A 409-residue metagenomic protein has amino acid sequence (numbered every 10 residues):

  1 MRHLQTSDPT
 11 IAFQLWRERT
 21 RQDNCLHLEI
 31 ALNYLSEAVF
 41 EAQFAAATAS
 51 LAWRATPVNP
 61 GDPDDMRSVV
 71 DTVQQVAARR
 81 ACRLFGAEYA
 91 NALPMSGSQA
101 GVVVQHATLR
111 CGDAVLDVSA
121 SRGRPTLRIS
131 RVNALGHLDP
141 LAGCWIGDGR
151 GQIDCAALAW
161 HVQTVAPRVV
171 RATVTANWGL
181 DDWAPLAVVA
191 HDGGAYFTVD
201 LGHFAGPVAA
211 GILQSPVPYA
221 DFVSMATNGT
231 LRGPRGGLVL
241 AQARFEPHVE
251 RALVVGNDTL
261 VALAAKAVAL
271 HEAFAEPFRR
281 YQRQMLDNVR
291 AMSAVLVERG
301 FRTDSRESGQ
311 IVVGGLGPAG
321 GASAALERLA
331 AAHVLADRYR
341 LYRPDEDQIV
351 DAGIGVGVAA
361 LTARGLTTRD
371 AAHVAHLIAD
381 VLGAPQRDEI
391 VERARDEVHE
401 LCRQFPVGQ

Functional and structural regions predicted by a protein language model:
M1-G61, D65-V76, V188, D396-Q409: N-terminal glycine-rich, Lys/His-bearing helix-loop that initiates the first secondary-structure elements of many
S7-P9, D287, Q348-Q409: PLP-dependent enzyme catalytic core of the Aspartate aminotransferase-like
E18-N24, L51-P57, F245-V249, L263-A273 (+3 more regions): Short acidic (Asp/Glu) and glycine-rich catalytic loops that position anionic groups and cofactors
I30-L35, V39-E41, M95, V103 (+2 more regions): Conserved phosphate/anionic-ligand binding catalytic regions in large, soluble enzymes, centered on
T56-P57, Y89, L260, P277-Q284 (+4 more regions): Flexible, glycine/charged-enriched surface loops at secondary-structure junctions
V69-T72, V76-G300, V358: Conserved PLP-enzyme active-site core in the AAT-like
Q284-R290, S305-V313, D345-D347, A394-H399: A glycine-rich phosphate-binding loop feature that marks nucleotide/adenosyl-phosphate handling sites
R302-T368: Conserved PLP-binding catalytic core of the aspartate aminotransferase-like
